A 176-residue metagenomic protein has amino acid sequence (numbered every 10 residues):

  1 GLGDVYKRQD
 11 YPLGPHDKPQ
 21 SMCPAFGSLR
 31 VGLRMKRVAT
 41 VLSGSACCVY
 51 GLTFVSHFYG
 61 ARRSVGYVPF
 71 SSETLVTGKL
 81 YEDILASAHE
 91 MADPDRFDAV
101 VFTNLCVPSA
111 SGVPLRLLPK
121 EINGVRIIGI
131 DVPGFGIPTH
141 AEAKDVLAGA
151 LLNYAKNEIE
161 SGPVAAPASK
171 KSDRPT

Functional and structural regions predicted by a protein language model:
G1-Y6: Short, small-residue-biased leader/transition segments that mark boundaries at the very start of proteins
K7-A61: N-terminal basic/disordered segments at the start of proteins
D10, H57-E73, I128-F135: Gly-rich Lys/Arg/Thr-decorated short loops/hinges at beta-loop-alpha junctions or inter-strand turns that position
L13-A25, E82, P138-R174: Short N-terminal or domain-adjacent regulatory/targeting segments
A39, D98-A99: Structural motif
S45-Y50, G78-E82, V101-R116, P133-A141 (+3 more regions): Gly/Ser/Thr-rich loops at beta-strand to alpha-helix junctions that form or flank small-molecule/cofactor-binding
T74-E90: Glycine-rich, highly charged phosphate/nucleotide-binding loops
S111-E158: Long, charge-dense
